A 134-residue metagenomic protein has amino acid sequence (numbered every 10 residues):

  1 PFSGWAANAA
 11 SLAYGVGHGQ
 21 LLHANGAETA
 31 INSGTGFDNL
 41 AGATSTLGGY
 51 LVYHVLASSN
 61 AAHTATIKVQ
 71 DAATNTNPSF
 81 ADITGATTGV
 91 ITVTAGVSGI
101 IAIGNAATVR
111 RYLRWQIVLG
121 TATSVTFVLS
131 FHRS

Functional and structural regions predicted by a protein language model:
P1-S134: Signature of extracytoplasmic/envelope-associated structural regions
